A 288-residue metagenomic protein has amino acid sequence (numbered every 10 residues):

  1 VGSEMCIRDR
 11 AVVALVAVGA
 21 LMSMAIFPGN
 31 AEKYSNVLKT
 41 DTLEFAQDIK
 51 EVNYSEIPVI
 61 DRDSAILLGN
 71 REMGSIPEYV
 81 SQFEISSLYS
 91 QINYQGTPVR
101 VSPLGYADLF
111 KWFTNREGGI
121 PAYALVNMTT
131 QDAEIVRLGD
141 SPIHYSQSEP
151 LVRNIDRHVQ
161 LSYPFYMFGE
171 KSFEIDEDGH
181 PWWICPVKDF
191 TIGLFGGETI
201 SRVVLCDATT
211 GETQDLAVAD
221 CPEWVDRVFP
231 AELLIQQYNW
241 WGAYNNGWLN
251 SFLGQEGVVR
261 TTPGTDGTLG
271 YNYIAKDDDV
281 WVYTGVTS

Functional and structural regions predicted by a protein language model:
G2-I7: Short, small-residue-biased leader/transition segments that mark boundaries at the very start of proteins
D9-M24: Hydrophobic membrane-insertion alpha-helices, especially the h-region of bacterial N-terminal signal peptides
M24-T40: Juxtamembrane/interface segments at transmembrane-helix termini
D41-D226: Soluble catalytic regions of membrane-associated enzymes that act on cell-envelope and secretory-pathway components
I76-E78, S90-N93, Q236-S288: Accessory, solvent-exposed terminal regions and/or long lumenal/extracellular loops of proteins
D215-N250: Catalytic or ion-translocation cores adjacent to nucleophile or general acid/base/metal-coordination motifs in diverse
